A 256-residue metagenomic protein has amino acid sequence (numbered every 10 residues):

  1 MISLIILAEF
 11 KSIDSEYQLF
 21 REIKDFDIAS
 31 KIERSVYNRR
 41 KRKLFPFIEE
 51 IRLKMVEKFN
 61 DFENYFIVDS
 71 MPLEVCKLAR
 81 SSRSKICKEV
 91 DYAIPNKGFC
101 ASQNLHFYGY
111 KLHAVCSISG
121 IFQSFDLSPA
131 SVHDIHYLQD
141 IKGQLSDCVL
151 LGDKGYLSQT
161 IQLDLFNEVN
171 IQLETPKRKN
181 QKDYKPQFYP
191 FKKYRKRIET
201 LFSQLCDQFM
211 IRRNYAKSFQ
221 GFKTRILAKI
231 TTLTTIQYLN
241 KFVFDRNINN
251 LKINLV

Functional and structural regions predicted by a protein language model:
M1-V256: Short alpha-helical elements
